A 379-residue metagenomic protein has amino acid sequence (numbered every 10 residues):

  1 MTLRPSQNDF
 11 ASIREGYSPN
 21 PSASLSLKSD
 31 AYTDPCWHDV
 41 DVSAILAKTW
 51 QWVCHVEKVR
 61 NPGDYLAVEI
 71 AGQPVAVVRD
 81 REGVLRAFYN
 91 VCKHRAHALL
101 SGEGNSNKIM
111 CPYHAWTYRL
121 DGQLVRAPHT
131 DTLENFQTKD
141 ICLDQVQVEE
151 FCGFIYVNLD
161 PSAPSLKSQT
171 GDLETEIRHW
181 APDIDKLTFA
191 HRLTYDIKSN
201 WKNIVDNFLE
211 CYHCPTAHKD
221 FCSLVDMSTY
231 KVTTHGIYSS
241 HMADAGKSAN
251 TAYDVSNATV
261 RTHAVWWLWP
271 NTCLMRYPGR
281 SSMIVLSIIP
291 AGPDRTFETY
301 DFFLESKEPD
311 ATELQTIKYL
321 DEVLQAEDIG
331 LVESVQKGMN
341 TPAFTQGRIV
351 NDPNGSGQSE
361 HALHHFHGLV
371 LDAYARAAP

Functional and structural regions predicted by a protein language model:
T2-A44, Q51, F136-E174, H179-P182: Replace "small metal-dependent catalytic modules" with "small catalytic or cofactor-binding modules
L3, E149, F154-P379: C-terminal catalytic domain of Rieske-type non-heme iron oxygenases
Q7-P35, H97-M110, D144-E150, R178 (+1 more regions): N-terminal short leaders/motifs
D41, V91-C92, M110, I204 (+1 more regions): Short hydrophobic core segments
V42, A47-W50, G63-Y65, P74: A common structural microfeature
L46-W50, H97, H213: Generic structural signal for secondary-structure transition and capping sites
A47-R60, A127-D131, W267-T272: Short Pro/Gly-enriched beta-strand edge/turn motifs at strand-loop
K58-P161, S165-T175: Rieske [2Fe-2S] iron-sulfur-binding domain
